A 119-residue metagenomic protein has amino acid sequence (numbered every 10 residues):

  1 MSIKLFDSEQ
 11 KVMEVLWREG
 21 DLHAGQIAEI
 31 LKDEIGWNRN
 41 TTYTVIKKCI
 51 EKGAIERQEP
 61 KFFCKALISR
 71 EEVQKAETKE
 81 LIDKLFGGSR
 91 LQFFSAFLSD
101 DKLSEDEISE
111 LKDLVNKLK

Functional and structural regions predicted by a protein language model:
I3-S8, P60-K79: Short, cationic-aromatic polyanion-contact patches
L5-S8, D21, G87: Short helix-coil-helix linker/hinge
Q10-V15: Pre-recognition alpha-helix immediately N-terminal to the DNA-recognition helix within helix-turn-helix or winged-helix
L22-I30: Short acidic, hydrophobic short linear motifs in intrinsically disordered regions
E29-W37: Short helix-coil junctions and helix-kink-helix linkers
T44, K48: Alpha-helical DNA-recognition elements
I50-E59: A short, conserved structural fragment
K79-K119: Amphipathic alpha-helical dimerization/coiled-coil segments that flank or bridge DNA-binding/regulatory modules
